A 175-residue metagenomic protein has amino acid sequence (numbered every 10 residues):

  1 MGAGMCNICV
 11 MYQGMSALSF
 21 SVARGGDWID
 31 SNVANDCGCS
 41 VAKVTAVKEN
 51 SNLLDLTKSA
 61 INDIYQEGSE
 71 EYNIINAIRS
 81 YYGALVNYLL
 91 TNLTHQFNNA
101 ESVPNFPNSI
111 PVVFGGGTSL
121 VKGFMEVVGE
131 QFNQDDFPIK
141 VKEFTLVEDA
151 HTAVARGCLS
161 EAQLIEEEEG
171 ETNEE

Functional and structural regions predicted by a protein language model:
G2-A3: Short, glycine/acidic-enriched loop or turn micro-motifs at the edges of active sites
C6: Conserved phosphate-interacting/catalytic interface
M11-G116, L120, E126: Phosphate-binding glycine-rich/basic clefts of nucleotide- and phosphate-handling proteins, predominantly
N92-Q96, Q131, E161-E168: Conserved, well-folded catalytic cores of nucleic-acid-processing and energy-transducing macromolecular machines
K122-G123, A153: Residues that form or flank phosphate/diphosphate-binding pockets in enzymes that use nucleotide phosphates
E126-T145: Catalytic phosphate/nucleotide-handling subdomain of diverse soluble enzymes
K142-E175: Glycine-rich phosphate-binding/hydrolytic loop that grips phosphoryl groups
